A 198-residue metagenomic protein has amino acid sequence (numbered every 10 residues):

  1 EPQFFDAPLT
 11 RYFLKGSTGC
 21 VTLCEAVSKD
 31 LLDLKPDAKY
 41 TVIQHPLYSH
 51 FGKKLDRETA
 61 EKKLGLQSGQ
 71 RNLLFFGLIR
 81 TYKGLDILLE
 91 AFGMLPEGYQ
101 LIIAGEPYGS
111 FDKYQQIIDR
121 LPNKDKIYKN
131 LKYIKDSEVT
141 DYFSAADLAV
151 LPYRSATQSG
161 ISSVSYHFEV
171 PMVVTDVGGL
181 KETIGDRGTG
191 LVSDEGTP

Functional and structural regions predicted by a protein language model:
E1-G16, L55: Nucleotide-sugar donor phosphate/pyrophosphate-binding loop at the beta->alpha transition of glycosyltransferases
K15-K54: Donor nucleotide-sugar binding/catalytic pocket of nucleotide-sugar-dependent glycosyltransferases
L47, F76, Q100-Q115, L131-K132: Glycosyltransferase donor-sugar binding loop
G52-L66: A short helix/loop element that forms part of the nucleotide-sugar donor recognition site in Leloir-type
Q67-K83, L89-G93, I102: Conserved donor-binding/catalytic core segment of Leloir-type glycosyltransferases
Y114-T140: Nucleotide-activated donor-binding/catalytic signature segment of Leloir-type glycosyltransferases, i.e., the conserved
D141-Q158, H167-V170: Acidic donor-binding loop of glycosyltransferase active sites
E182-P198: Change "using UDP/GDP/dTDP sugars" to "using nucleotide sugars
